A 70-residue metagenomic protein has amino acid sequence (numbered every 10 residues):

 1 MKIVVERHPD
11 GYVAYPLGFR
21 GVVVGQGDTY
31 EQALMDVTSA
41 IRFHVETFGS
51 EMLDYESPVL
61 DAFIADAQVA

Functional and structural regions predicted by a protein language model:
M1-K2, E31, M35-A70: Short, charged, surface-exposed hinge/linker loops at domain edges that act as mobile lids or interdomain connectors
V4-G21: Short aromatic-glycine-(Arg/Gly/Cys) micro-motifs in beta-strand/loop hairpins
E6, Q26, E46: Acidic-residue sensor for enzyme active/binding pockets
G11, G25-G27, G49: Glycine-centered flexibility motif
G18-V23, D66-A70: Intrinsically disordered, low-complexity regions
G21-E31: A short, exposed loop/beta-hairpin motif centered on an aromatic-Gly-Thr core
